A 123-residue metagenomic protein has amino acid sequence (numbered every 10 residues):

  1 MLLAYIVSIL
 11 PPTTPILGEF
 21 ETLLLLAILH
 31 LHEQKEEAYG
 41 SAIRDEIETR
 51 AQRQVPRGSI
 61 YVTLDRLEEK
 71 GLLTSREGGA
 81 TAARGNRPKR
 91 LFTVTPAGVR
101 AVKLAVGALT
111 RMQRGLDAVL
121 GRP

Functional and structural regions predicted by a protein language model:
M1-I16: Short, intrinsically disordered or compositionally biased N-terminal tails of bacterial proteins
P15-S59: N-terminal helix-turn-helix DNA-binding core of bacterial DNA-binding proteins
D45, E68-E69: Alpha-helical residues within the helix-turn-helix
I60-L67: Basic amphipathic alpha-helical segments that dock to polyanions
K70-G85: Beta-hairpin "wing" of winged helix-turn-helix
P88: Exposed loop/turn and edge beta-strand positions of beta-sandwich/beta-sheet ligand-binding modules
A97-P123: Amphipathic alpha-helical dimerization/coiled-coil segments that flank or bridge DNA-binding/regulatory modules
